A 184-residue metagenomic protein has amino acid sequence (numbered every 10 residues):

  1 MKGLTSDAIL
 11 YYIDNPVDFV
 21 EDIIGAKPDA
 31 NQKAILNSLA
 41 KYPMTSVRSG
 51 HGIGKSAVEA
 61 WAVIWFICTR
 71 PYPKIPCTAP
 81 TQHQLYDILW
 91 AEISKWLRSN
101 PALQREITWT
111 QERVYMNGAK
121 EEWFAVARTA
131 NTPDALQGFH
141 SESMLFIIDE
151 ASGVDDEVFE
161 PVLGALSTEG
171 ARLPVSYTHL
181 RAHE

Functional and structural regions predicted by a protein language model:
M1-R181: Phosphate/NTP-binding elements of NTP-utilizing enzymes
